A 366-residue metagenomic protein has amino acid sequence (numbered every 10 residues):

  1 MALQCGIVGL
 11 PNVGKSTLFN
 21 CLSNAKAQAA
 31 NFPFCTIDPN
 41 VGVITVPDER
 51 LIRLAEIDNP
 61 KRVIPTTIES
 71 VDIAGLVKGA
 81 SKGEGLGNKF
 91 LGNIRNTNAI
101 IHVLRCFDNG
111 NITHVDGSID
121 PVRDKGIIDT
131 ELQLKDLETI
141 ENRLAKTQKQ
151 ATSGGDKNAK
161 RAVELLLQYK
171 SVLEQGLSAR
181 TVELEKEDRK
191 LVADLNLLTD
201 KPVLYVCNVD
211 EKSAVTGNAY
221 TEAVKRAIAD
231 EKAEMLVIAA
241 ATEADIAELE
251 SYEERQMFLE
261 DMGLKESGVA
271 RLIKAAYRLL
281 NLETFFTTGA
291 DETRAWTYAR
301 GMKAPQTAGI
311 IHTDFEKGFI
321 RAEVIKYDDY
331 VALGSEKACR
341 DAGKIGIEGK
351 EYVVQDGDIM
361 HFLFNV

Functional and structural regions predicted by a protein language model:
M1-T113, V122, E141, T147: Conserved G1/Walker A P-loop phosphate-binding module
A2-V8, V13, F19, K146-V353 (+1 more regions): C-terminal-of-GTPase-core extension/linker across diverse P-loop GTPases
N24-A25, R50-L51, G75-V77, R105-N111 (+5 more regions): Conserved nucleotide-binding/hydrolysis micro-motifs of P-loop NTPases
A30-N31, I112-D116, G217-A219, L249: Short amphipathic alpha-helical segments
I57, I100-V103, E131, R143 (+3 more regions): Amphipathic, soluble alpha-helical interaction motifs
L76-K82, G117-L132, A151-K157, G263: Flexible beta-alpha connector loops of hexameric P-loop NTPases
K89, R95, A99-H102, F107-K135 (+3 more regions): Switch/coupling subdomain of P-loop NTPase systems
N96, Q355-D356: Short, flexible surface segments
